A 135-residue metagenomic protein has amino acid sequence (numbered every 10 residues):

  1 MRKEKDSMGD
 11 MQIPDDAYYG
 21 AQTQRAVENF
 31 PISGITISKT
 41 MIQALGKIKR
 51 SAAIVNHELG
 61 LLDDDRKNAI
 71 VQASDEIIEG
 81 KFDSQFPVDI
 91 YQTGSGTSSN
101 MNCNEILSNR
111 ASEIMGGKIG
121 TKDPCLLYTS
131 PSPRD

Functional and structural regions predicted by a protein language model:
M1-V88, E105: Generic N-terminal targeting/processing segments that precede catalytic cores or assembly contacts
T36, A111-K122: Phosphate-handling active-site elements
A53-N56, M101-M115: Alpha-helical support elements that line or immediately flank enzyme active sites and cofactor-binding pockets
Q92: OB-fold ssDNA-binding interfaces and closely related basic DNA-contact patches used across DNA replication/repair
D123-L127: Aspartate-rich (DDxxD/NDxxD/DxxxD) Mg2+/diphosphate-binding motifs and their adjoining helix-loop segments
Y128-D135: Conserved small/polar residues in nucleotide/adenosyl-binding loops
